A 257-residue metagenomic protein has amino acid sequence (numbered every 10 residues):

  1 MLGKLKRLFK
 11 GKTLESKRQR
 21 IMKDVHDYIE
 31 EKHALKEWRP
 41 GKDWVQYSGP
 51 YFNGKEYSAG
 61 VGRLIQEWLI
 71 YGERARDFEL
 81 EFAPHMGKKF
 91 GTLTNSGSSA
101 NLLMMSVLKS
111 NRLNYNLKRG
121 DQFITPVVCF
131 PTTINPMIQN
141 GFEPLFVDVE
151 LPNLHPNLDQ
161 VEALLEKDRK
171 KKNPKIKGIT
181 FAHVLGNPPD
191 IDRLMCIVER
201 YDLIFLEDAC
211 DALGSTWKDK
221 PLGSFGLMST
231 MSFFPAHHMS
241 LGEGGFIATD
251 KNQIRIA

Functional and structural regions predicted by a protein language model:
L2-L69: N-terminal "arm"/small-domain region of PLP-dependent enzymes with the aminotransferase-like
G49-P50, V127, V184: Conserved donor-binding loops in enzymes that form glycosidic bonds
E73-Q122, P136-I138, F146, K171 (+1 more regions): Phosphate-binding glycine-rich loop
F123-I124, P144, F205: A short hydrophobic/small-residue beta-strand
V127, F146-E150: Short beta->alpha connector loops at strand-helix junctions that form conserved, small/polar/Pro-enriched
V128-I134: Conserved coil-to-alpha-helix start sites within the AMP-binding
G141: Structured binding elements
P152-L241, F246-I254: Active-site phosphate-binding strand-loop segment of PLP-dependent enzymes
